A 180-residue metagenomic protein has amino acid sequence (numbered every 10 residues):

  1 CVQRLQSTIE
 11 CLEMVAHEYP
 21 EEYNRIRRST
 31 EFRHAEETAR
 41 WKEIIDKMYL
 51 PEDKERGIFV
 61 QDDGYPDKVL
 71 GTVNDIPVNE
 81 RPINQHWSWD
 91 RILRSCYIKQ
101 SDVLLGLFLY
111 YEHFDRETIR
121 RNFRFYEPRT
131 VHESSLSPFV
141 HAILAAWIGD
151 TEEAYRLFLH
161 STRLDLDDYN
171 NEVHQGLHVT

Functional and structural regions predicted by a protein language model:
C1-R4, T180: Glycine-rich and small/hydrophobic secondary-structure elements
Q6, E10-L177: Active-site core of glycosidic bond-cleaving carbohydrate-active enzymes
